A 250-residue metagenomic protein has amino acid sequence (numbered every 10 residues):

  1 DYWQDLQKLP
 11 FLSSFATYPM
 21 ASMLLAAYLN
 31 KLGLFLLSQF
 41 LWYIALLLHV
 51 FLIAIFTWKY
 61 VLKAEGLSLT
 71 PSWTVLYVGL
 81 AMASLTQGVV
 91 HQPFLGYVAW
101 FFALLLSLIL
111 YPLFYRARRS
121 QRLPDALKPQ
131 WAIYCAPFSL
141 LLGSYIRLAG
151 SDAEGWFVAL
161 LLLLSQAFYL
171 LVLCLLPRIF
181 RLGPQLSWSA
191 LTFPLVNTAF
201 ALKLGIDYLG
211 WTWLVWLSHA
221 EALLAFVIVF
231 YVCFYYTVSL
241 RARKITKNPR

Functional and structural regions predicted by a protein language model:
Y2-A27, W42, Y60-L85, W100 (+5 more regions): Juxtamembrane helix-loop boundaries in multi-pass membrane proteins
A27-Q39, L85-Y97, Y145-F157, G205-W216: Helix-coil boundary and interhelical linker segments in multi-pass alpha-helical membrane proteins
L34-V50, F94-L108, G155-Q166, A220-A225: Structural signature of hydrophobic alpha-helical transmembrane segments
L52-K59, L85-T86, I109-R118, L140-R147 (+1 more regions): Alpha-helical transmembrane segments in multipass membrane proteins, preferentially the mid-helix core
P137, Q166-C174, V227-C233: Predominantly late transmembrane helices and immediately cytosolic-facing juxtamembrane segments
G143-I146, G150-G183, N197, L204: Long, repeat-rich segments with strong aromatic
L202-V238: A generic transmembrane alpha-helix motif of multi-pass inner-membrane proteins
